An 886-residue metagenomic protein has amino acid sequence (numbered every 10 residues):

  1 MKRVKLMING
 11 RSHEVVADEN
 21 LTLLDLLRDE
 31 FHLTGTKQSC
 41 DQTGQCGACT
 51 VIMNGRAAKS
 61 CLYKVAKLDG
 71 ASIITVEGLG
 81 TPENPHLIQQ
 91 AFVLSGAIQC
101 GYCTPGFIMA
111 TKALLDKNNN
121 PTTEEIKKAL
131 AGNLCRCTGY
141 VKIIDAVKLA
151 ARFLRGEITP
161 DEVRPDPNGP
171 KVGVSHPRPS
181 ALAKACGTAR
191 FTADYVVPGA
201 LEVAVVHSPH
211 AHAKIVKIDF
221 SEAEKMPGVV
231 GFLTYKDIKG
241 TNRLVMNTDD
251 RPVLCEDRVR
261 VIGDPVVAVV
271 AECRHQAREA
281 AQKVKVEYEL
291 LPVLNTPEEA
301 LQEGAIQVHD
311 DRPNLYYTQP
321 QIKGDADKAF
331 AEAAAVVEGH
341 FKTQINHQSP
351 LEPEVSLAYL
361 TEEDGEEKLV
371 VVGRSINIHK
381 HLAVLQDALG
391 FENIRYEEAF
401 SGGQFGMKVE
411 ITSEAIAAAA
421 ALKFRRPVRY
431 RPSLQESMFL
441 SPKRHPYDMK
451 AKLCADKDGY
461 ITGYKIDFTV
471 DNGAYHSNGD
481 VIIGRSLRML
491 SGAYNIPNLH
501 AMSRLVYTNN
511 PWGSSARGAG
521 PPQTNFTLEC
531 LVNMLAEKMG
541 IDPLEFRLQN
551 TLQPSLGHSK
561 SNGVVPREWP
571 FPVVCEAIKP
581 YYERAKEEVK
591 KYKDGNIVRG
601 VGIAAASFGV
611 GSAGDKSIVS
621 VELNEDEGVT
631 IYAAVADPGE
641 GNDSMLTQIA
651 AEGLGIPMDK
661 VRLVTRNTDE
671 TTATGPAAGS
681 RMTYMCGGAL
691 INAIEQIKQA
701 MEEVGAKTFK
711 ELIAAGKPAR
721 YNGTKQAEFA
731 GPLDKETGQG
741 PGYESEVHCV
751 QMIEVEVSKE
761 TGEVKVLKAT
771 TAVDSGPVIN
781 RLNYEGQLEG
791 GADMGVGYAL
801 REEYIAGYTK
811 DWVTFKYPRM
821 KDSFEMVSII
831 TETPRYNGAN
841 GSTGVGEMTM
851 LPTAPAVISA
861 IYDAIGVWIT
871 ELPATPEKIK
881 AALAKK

Functional and structural regions predicted by a protein language model:
M1-K2, L130-T192, E576, A585-Y592 (+7 more regions): Intrinsic disorder at enzyme termini
M1-R164: Signature of N-terminal electron-transfer/Fe-S-associated modules in redox systems
G96, V174, S180-C186, P313-S356 (+2 more regions): Glycine-rich loop/linker segments at domain edges
A151-N314, V336-G339: Flexible, low-hydrophobicity surface segments
A183, A189, A193, D257 (+10 more regions): Short beta-strand elements
Y235-K236, L389-N393, L422-V428, K457 (+2 more regions): C-terminal catalytic domains of large/alpha subunits in multi-subunit enzymes
K239, G304-L389, T551-G628, Q648 (+2 more regions): Helix-loop-helix junctions that connect adjacent transmembrane helices in secondary transporters/permeases, recognized
P265, E272, R426-V470, G688-F709: Phosphate/diphosphate-binding loops
